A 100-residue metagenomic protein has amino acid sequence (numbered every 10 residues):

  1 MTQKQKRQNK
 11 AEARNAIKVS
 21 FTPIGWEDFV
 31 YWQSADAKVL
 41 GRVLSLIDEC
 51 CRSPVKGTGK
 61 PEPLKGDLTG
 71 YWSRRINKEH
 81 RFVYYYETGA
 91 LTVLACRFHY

Functional and structural regions predicted by a protein language model:
M1-E79, Y86-Y100: Basic, Lys/Arg-enriched alpha-helical interface segments
